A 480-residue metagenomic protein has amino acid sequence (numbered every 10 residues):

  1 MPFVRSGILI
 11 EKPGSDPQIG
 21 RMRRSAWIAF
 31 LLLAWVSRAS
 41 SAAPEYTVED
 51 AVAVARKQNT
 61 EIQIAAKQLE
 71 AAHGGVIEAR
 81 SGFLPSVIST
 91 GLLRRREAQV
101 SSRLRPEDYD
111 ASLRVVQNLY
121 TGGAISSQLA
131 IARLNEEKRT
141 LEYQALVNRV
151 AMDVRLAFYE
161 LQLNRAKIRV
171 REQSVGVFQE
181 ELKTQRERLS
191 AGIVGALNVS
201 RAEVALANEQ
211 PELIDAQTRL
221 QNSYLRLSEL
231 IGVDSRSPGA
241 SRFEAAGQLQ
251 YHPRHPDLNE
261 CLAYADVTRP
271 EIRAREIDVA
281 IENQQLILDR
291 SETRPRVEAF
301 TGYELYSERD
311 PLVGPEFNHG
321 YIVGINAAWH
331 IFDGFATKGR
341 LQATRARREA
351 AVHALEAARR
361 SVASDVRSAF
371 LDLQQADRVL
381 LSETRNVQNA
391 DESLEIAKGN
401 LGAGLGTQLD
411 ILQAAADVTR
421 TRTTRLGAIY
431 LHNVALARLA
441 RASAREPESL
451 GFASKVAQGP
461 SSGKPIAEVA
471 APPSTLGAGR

Functional and structural regions predicted by a protein language model:
R21, L146-Y264, D372, A376-V379 (+4 more regions): Periplasmic alpha-helical coiled-coil/stalk elements that build and connect Gram-negative outer-membrane
I28-R38: Bacterial N-terminal signal peptides
S41-T90, N118, A245-A280, H330-I331 (+5 more regions): Bacterial Sec-pathway N-terminal export signals of envelope proteins
A42-E160, I168, F178, R296-V297 (+2 more regions): Short flexible linkers and secondary-structure junctions
A43-P44, T90-N118, Q128, E244-D257 (+3 more regions): Small/polar, glycine/serine/threonine/aspartate-rich low-complexity segments that form flexible
Q63-K67, R80-S81, R105, L119-V150 (+9 more regions): Sec/SRP-type N-terminal targeting helices
S112-R114, F158, L262, G324-N326 (+1 more regions): Membrane-embedded beta-strand positions in outer-membrane beta-barrel channels/transporters
L189-I193, L401-L405, A442-A444: A short glycine-centered flexible hinge/capping loop motif at secondary-structure junctions
